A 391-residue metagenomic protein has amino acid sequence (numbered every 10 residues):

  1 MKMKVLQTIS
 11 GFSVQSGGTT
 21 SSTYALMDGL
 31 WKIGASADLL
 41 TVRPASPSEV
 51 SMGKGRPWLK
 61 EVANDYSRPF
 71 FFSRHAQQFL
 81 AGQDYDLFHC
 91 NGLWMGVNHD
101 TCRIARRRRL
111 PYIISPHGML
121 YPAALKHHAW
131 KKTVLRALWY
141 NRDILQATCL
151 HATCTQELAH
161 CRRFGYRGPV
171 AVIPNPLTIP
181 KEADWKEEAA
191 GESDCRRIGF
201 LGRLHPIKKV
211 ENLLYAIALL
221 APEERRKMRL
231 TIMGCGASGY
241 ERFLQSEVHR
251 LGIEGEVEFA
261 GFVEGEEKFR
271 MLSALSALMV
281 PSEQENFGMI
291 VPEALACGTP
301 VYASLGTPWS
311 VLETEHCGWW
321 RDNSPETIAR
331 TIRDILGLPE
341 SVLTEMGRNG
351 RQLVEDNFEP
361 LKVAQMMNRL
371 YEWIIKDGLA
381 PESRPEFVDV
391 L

Functional and structural regions predicted by a protein language model:
L6, H151, A189-I217, T231: Conserved donor-binding/catalytic core segment of Leloir-type glycosyltransferases
L40-P47, L201, R229-Q245, G261: Glycosyltransferase donor-sugar binding loop
R107, K132-L150: Membrane-proximal helix-turn-helix segments that form the acceptor-binding/catalytic region of lipid-linked
Q156, P176: Carbohydrate-associated surface elements
E283: Aromatic "clamp/platform" in nucleotide-sugar-dependent glycosyltransferases that forms part of the donor/acceptor
P300-S304: Short hydrophobic beta-strand element within catalytic cores of glycosyltransferases and related nucleotide-activated
G318-E326, D334-E340: Conserved acidic donor-binding segment of nucleotide-sugar-dependent glycosyltransferases
D334, S341-N357, V363-R369: A short, well-ordered alpha-helix in the C-terminal region of glycosyltransferases
